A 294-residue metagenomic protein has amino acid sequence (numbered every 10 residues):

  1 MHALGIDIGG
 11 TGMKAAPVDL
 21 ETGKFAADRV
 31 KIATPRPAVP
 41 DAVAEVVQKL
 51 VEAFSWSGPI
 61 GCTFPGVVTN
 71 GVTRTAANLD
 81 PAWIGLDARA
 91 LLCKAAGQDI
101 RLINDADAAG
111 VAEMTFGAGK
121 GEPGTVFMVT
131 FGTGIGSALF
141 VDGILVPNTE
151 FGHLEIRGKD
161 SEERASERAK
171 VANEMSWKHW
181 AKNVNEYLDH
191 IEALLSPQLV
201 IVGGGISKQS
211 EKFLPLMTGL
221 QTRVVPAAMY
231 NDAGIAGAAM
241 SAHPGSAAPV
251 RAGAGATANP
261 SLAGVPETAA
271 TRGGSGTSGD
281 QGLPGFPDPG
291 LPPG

Functional and structural regions predicted by a protein language model:
M1-I60, V68-V72, A90-Q98, A112-M128 (+1 more regions): ATP-binding/phosphotransfer module of carbohydrate and carboxylate kinases, centering on a glycine-rich
F64: Glycine-rich nucleotide/cofactor/substrate-binding loop typically near the N-terminus or early in the first domain
T73-G85: A charged helix-plus-loop insertion that forms the helical arch/lid used to bind and gate nucleic-acid substrates
I100-D105: General beta-strand structural signal in soluble alpha/beta enzymes
I135: Basic- and aromatic-lined ligand-binding clefts that recognize polyanionic substrates
